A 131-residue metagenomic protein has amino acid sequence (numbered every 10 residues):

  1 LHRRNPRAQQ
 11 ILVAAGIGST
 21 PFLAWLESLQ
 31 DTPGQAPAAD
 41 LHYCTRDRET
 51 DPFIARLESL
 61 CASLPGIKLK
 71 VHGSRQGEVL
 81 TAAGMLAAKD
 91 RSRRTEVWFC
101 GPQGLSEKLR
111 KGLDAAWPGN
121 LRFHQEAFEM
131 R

Functional and structural regions predicted by a protein language model:
L1-R131: FNR/FR-type flavoprotein reductase catalytic core
